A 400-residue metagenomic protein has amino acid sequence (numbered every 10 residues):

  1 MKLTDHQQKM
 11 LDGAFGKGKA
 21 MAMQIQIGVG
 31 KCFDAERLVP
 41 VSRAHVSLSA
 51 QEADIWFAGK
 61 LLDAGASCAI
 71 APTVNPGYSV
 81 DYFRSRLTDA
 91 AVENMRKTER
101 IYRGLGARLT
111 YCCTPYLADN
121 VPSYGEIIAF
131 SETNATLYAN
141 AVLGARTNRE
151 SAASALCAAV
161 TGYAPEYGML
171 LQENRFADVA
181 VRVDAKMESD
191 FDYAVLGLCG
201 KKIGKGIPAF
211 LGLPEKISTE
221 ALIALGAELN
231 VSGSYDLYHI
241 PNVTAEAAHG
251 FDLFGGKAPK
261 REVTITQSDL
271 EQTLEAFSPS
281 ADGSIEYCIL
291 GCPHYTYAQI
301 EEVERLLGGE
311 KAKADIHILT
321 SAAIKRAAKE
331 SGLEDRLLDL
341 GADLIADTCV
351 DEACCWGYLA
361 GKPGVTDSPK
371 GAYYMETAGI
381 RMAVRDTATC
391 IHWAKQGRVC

Functional and structural regions predicted by a protein language model:
M1-C400: Non-transmembrane, aqueous-exposed alpha-helical and coiled segments at domain scale
